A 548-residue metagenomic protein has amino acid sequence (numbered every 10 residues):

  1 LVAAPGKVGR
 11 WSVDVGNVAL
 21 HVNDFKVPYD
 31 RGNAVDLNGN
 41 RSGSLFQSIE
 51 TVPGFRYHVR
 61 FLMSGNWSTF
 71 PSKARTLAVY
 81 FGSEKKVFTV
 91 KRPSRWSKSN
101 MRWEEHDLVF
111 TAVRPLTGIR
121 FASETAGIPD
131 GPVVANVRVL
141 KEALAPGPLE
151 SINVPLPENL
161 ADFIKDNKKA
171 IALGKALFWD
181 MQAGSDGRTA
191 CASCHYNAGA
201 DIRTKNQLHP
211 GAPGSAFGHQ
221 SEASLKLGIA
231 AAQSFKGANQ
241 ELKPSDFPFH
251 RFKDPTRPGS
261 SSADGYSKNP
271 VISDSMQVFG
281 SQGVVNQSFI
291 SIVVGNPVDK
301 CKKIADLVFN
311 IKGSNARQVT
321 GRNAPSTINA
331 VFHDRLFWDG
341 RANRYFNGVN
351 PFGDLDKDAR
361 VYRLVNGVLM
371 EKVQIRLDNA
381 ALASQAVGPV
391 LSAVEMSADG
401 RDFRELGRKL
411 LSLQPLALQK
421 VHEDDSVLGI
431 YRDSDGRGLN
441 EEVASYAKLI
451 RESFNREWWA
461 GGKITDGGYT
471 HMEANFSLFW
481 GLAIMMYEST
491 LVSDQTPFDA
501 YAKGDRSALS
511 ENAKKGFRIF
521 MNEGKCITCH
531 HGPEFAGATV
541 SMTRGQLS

Functional and structural regions predicted by a protein language model:
L1-S83, V87, S94-E142: Aromatic (Trp/Tyr/Phe) and Gly/Pro-enriched flexible surface segments
A19-H21, V27-V35, L45, M63 (+11 more regions): Generic preference for well-ordered secondary structure
V87-T89, R344: A sequence-level detector of short linear motifs
K91-R92, G348: Residue-level structural signal for beta-strand termini and adjacent loop
A143-S548: Periplasmic c-type cytochrome electron-transfer domains
